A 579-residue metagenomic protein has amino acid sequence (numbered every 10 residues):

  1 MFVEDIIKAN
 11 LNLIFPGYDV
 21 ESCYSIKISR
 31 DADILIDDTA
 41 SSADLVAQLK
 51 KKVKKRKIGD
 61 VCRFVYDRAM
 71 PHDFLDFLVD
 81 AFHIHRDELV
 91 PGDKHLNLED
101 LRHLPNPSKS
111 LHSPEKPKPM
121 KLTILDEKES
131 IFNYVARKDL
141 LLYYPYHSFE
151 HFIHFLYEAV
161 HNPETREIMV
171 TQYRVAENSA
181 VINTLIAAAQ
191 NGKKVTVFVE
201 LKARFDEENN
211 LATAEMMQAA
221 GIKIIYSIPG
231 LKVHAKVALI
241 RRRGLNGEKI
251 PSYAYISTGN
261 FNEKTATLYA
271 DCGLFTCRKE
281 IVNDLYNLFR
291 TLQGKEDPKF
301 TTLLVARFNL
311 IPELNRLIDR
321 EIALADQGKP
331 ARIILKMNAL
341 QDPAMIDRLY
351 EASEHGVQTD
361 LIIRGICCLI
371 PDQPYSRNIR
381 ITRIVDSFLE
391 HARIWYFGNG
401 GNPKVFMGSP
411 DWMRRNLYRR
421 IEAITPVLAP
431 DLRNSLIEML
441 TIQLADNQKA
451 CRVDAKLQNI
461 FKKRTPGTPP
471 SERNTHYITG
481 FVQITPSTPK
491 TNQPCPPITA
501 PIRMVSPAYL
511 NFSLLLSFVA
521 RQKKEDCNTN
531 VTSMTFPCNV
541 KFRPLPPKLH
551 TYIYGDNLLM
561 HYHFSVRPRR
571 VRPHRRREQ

Functional and structural regions predicted by a protein language model:
M1-I333, E351, H355, C367-T488: N-terminal localization/anchoring segments of enzymes in phospholipid and broader phosphate metabolism
M413, Q483, H550-H561, R577-E578: Intrinsically disordered, low-complexity segments enriched in glycine and mixed charged residues
F481, Y509-F512, F518, F536 (+3 more regions): Aromatic (phenylalanine/tyrosine) cluster motif
S487, P496, S506, S513 (+3 more regions): Intrinsically disordered, low-complexity segments enriched in small polar residues
Q493, L510-S513, C527, R543 (+3 more regions): Short hydrophobic targeting helices and cationic amphipathic motifs that mediate membrane/organellar targeting
P496-I502, N530-S533, P537, H550 (+1 more regions): Intrinsic low-complexity, disordered N-terminal segments enriched in polar/charged/small residues
